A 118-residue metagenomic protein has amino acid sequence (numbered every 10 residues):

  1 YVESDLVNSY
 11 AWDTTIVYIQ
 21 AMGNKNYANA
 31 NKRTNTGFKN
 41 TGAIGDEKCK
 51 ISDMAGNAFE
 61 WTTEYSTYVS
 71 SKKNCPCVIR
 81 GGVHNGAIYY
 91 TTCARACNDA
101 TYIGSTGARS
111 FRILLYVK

Functional and structural regions predicted by a protein language model:
Y1-D53: Short aromatic-cysteine micro-motif
V2, V7, S71-K118: Disulfide-stabilized, aromatic/cysteine-rich ligand-recognition loop
V7-A11, W61-E64, G82: Active-site-proximal beta-strand/loop segments in catalytic clefts of secreted hydrolases
I19, A58, Y65: Conserved positions within compact, well-structured domain cores
C49-A55, E60-T62, R112-Y116: Residues within well-ordered beta-strands of beta-sheet-rich folds
T62-K72: Cytochrome P450 core scaffold surrounding the K-helix E-X-X-R motif and the conserved "meander" helix-loop region
